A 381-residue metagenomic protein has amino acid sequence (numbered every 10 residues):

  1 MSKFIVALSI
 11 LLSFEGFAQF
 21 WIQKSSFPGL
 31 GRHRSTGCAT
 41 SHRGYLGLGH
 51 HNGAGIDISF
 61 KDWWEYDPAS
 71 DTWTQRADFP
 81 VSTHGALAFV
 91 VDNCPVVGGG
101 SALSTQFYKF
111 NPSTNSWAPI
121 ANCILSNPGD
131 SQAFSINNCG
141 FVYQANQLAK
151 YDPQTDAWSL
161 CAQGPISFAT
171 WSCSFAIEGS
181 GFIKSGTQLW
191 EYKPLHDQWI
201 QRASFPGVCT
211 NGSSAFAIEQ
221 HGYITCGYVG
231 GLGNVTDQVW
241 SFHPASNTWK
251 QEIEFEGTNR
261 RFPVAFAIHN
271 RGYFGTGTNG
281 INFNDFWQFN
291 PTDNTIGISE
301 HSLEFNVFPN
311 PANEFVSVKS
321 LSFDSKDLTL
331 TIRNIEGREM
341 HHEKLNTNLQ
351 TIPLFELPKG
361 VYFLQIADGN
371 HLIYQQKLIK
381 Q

Functional and structural regions predicted by a protein language model:
M1-F20, N310: Bacterial Sec-dependent N-terminal signal peptides
K3-F4, S59, A145, H301 (+1 more regions): Absolute N-terminal positional cue centered near the fourth residue
A18-N294: Kelch-like beta-propeller repeat domains
I296-I298: PAS/GAF-family sensory domains
E300-F308, A312-Q381: C-terminal outer-membrane/trafficking sorting elements
